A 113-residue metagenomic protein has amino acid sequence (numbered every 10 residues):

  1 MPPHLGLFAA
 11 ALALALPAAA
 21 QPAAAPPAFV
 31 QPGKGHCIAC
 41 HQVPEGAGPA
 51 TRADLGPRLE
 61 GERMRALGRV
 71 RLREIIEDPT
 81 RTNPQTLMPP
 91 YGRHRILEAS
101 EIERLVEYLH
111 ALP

Functional and structural regions predicted by a protein language model:
M1-L5: Positively charged n-region of N-terminal signal peptides that target proteins for export
G6-P17: Bacterial N-terminal signal peptides
Q21-P44: Sequence/structural segment immediately N-terminal to covalent heme-attachment motifs in c-type and related
A24, H36, G68-L72, E98-L105: Stable alpha-helical elements in mature extracytoplasmic
P27-P32, G61-R63, H94-L97: Flexible gly/pro/ser-rich segments immediately N-terminal to CXXCH heme-c attachment motifs in exported/periplasmic
I38-E77, P90-R93: Gly/Gly-Pro-rich "capping" loops immediately C-terminal to redox-active cysteine motifs in periplasmic/lumenal
I75, R81, R93-P113: C-terminal capping alpha-helices of c-type cytochrome domains
P84-Q85: C-terminal lobe substrate-recognition/regulatory segment of protein kinase catalytic domains
